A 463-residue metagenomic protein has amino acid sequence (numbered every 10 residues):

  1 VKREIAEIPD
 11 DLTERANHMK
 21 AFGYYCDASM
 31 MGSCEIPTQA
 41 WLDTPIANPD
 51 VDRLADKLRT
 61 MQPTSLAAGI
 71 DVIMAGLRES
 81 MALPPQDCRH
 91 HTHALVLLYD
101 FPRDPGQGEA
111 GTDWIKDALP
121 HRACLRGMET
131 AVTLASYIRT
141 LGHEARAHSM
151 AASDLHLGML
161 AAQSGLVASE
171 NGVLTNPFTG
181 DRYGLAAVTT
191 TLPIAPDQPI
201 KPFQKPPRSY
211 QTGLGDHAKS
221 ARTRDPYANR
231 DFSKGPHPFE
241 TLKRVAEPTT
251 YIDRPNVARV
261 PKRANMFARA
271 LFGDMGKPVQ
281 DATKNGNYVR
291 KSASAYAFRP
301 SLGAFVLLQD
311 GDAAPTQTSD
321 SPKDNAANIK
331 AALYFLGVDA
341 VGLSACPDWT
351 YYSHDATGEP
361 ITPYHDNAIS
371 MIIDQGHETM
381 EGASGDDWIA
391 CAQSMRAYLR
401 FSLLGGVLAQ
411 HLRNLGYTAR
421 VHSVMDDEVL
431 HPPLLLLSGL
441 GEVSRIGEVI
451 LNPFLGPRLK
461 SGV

Functional and structural regions predicted by a protein language model:
V1-P63, C88-A94, G106, Q198-A345 (+1 more regions): Iron-sulfur (Fe-S) cluster-binding modules
S29-M31, I36-I200, Q204, K330 (+1 more regions): Catalytic cores of enzyme domains
